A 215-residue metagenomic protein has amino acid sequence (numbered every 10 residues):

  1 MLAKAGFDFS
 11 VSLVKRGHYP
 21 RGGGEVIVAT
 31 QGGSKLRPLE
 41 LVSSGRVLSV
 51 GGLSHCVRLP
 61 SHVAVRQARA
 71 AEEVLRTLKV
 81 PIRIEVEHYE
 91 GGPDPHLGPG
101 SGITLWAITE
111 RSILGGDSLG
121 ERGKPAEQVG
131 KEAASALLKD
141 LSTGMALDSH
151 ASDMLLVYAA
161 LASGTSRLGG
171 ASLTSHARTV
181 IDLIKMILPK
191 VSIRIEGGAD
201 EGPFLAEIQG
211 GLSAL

Functional and structural regions predicted by a protein language model:
M1-G6, S44-G51, V129-A134, S149-G164 (+1 more regions): Proline/glycine-anchored alpha-helix kink/cap motifs
K4-F7, S12-A71: Phosphate/diphosphate-binding glycine-rich loops and adjacent basic-rich segments that engage nucleotide
G6-R16, L75-H96, D140-M154, R167-G170 (+1 more regions): Flexible, glycine/charged-enriched surface loops at secondary-structure junctions
R21-G24, L97-S101, G202: A short, glycine/Asx- and small/polar-enriched loop/turn that sits immediately N-terminal to a beta-strand
S54-R58, D140-S142, A159-R167: Glycine-rich phosphate/diphosphate-binding loops and the adjacent beta-loop-alpha structural elements that coordinate
R66-L114: Oxyanion-binding "anion nests"
G123-D140: C-terminal, non-catalytic macromolecule-binding modules
L161-L215: Internal helix-turn-beta structural module
